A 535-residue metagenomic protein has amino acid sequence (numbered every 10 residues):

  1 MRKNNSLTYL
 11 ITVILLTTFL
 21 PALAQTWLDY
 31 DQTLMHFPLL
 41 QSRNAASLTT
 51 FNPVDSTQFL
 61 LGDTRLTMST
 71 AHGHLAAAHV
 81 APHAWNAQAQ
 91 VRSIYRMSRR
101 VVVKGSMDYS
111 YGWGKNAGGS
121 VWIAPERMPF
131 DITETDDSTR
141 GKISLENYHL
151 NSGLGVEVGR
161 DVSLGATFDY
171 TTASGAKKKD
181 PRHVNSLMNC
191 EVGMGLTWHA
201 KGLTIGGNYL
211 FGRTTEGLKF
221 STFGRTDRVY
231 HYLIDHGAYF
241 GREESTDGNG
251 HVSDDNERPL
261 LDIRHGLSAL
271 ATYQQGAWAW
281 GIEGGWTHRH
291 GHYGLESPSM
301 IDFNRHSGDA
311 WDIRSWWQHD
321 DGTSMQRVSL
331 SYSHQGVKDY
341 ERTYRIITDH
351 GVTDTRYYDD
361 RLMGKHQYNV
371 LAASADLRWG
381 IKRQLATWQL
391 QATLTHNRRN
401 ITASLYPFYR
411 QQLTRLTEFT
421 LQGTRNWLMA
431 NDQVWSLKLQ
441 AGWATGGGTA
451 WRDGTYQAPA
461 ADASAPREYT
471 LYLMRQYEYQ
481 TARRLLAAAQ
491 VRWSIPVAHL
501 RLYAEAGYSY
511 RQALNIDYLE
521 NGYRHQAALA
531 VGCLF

Functional and structural regions predicted by a protein language model:
L10-P21: Bacterial N-terminal signal peptides
A22-K115: N-terminal, post-signal peptide beta-strand-biased segments of exported outer-membrane/organellar beta-barrel and other
T26-D29, W198-K201, Y523-F535: Outer-membrane beta-barrel "beta-signal"
G73-Q88, G141-I143, A173-L187, D255-L260 (+1 more regions): Outer-membrane beta-barrel proteins
W85-G112, D137-T172, M188-G212: Transmembrane beta-barrel wall of Gram-negative outer-membrane proteins
S110-E146, G206-N208, T215-F220, S245-G250: Outer-membrane beta-barrel translocator/channel fold
A124-T135, D235-L534: Outer membrane beta-barrel transmembrane domains
G155-K179, L187-G193, G281-P298, Q389-N397: Surface-exposed extracellular loop regions of Gram-negative outer-membrane beta-barrel proteins
